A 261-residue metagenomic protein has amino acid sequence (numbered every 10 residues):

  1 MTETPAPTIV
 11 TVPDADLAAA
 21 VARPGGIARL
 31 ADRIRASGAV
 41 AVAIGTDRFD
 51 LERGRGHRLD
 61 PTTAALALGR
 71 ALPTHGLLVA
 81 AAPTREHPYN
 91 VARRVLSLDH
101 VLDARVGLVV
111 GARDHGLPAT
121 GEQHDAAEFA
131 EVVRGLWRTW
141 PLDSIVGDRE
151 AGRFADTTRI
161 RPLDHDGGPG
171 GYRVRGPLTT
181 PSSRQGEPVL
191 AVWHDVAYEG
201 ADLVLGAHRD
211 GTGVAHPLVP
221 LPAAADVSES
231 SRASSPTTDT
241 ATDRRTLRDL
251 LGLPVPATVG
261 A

Functional and structural regions predicted by a protein language model:
M1-L72, E187-P188, A201-L203, V214 (+1 more regions): N-terminal beta1-alpha1-beta2 module of alpha/beta enzyme domains
A6-V12, V42-I44, H75-A81, A104-A112 (+2 more regions): Hydrophobic faces of well-ordered beta-strands that scaffold small-molecule active sites in alpha/beta enzyme cores
D14-D16, R48, P83-R85, A112-D114 (+3 more regions): Active-site-proximal loop/turn and secondary-structure-junction residues that shape catalytic pockets, frequently
A18-V21, G54-R55, G76-E86, T120: The substrate-binding groove and active-site-proximal loops of carbohydrate-active enzymes, especially glycoside
A22-G26, R85-S97: Glycine-rich anion/phosphate-binding loops
T63-L68, G76-A81, P88, A92: General structural concept
R94-V95, L102-D202: Internal, glycine-rich beta/alpha segment that forms the wall or movable "lid" of small-molecule/cofactor binding
L221-A261: C-terminal functional modules
